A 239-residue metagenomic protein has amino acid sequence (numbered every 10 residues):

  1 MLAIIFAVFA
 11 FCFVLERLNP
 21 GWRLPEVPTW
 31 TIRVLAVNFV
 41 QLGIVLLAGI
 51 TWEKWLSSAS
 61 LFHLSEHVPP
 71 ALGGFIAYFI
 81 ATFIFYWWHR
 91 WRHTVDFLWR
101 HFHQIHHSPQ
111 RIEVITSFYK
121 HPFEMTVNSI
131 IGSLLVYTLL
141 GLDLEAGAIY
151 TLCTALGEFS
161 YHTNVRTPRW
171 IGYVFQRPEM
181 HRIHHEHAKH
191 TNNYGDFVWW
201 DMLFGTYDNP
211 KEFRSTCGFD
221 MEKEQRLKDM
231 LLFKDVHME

Functional and structural regions predicted by a protein language model:
L2-F9, D96-W99, S108-Y119, L140-L142 (+2 more regions): Cytosolic/stromal cytosol-facing helical appendages immediately following the last transmembrane segment
I4-F6, L64-R90, T94-F97, G147-A148: Membrane-embedded alpha-helical segments that form the functional core of polytopic membrane enzymes, especially those
I4-W22: N-terminal signal-anchor/start-transfer transmembrane helix
L18, I84-W87, W91-R92, I105 (+6 more regions): Active-site His/Glu-centered metal-binding helix of metallohydrolases
W22-I44, Q104-K120: Juxtamembrane helix-capping/reentrant segments at transmembrane boundaries
L35-P70, L140-D143: Long, highly hydrophobic alpha-helical transmembrane signal-anchor segments
Q41-A48, P122-V136: Core segments of transmembrane alpha-helices that mediate helix-helix packing or line hydrophobic substrate/ligand
